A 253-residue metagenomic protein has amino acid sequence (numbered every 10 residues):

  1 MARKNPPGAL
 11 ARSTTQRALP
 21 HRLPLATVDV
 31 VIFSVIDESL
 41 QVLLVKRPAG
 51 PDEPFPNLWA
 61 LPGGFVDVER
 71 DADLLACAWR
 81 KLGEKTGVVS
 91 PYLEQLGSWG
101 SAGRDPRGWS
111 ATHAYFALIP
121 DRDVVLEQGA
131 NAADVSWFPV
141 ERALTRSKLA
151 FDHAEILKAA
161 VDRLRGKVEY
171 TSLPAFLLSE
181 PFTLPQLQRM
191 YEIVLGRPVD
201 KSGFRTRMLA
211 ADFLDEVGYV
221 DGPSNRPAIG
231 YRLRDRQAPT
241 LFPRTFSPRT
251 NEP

Functional and structural regions predicted by a protein language model:
R17-V42: Conserved N-terminal beta-strand and adjoining loop/helix that marks the start of the Nudix/MutT-like hydrolase domain
S39-V42, K46-L58, G63, L93 (+3 more regions): Short, His- and charge-rich active-site/binding loops that engage polyanionic ligands
S39-V88, V168-R189: Conserved Nudix-box catalytic region and its N-terminal flanking loop in Nudix hydrolases and closely related
V89-G97, K201-S202: A short coil-to-beta-strand element that immediately follows conserved catalytic motifs
A102-V125, A160-D162, I229-Q237: Active-site-adjacent beta-strand/loop module that shapes the phosphate/pyrophosphate-binding cleft
A114-A117, L126-L164, V168, L177-P185 (+4 more regions): NUDIX/MutT-family hydrolases
R189-P198: Short helix-coil junctions and helix-kink-helix linkers
E216-P253: Long, intrinsically disordered, low-complexity Ser/Thr/Pro-rich regulatory/activation regions of nuclear proteins
